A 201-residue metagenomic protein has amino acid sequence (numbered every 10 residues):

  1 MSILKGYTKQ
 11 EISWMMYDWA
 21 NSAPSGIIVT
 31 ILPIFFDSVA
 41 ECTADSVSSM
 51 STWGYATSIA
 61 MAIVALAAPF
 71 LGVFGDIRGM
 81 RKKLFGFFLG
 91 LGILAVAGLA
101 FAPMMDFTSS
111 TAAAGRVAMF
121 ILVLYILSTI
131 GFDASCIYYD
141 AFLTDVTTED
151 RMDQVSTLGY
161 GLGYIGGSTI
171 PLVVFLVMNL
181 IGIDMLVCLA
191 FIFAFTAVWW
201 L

Functional and structural regions predicted by a protein language model:
S2-M61, A65, A118: Helix-loop boundary and gating motifs at the non-cytosolic
T30-C42, P103-S110, G167-L189: Transmembrane alpha-helix termini and helix-breaking/packing motifs in multi-pass membrane transporters
M50-G75, L91-A95, S168-L172: Central cavity-lining transmembrane alpha-helices of secondary-active solute carriers, predominantly the Major
V64-A65, D153-M178: Glycine-rich segments within core transmembrane alpha-helices of 12-TM secondary carriers
A65, G86-G115, N179: C-terminal ends and interior cores of transmembrane alpha-helices in multi-pass membrane transporters/permeases
L124, S128-L162: Cytoplasmic helix-loop-helix junction between adjacent transmembrane helices in 12-TM secondary transporters
V187-L201: Symmetry-related core transmembrane helices of the 12-TM Major Facilitator Superfamily/SLC fold
